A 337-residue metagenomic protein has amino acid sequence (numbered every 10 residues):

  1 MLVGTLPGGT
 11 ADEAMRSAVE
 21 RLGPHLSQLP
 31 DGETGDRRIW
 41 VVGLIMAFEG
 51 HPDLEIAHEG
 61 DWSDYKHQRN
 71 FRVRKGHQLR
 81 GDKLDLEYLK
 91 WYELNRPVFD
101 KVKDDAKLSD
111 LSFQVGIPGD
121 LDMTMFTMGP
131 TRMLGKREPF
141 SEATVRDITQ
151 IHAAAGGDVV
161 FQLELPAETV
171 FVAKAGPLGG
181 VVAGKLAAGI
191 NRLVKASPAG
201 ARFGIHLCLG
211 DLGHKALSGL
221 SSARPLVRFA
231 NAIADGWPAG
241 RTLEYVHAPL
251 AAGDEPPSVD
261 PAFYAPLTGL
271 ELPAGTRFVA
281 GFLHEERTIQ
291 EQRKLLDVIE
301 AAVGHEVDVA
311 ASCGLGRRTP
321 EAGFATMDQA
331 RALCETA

Functional and structural regions predicted by a protein language model:
M1-K66, E335-T336: N-terminal basic, low-complexity leaders that serve as flexible interaction/assembly modules and, when applicable, as
A11-D12, D85-V102, M133-D147, G179-L193 (+4 more regions): Well-ordered, non-membrane alpha-helical segments in soluble/globular domains
V19-E20, P97-S112, I151-D158, A188-G200 (+3 more regions): Acidic (Asp/Glu)-rich catalytic clusters
S63-A154, V160-K185: Active-site-proximal, glycine-rich beta->alpha crossover segments in alpha/beta enzymes that shape flexible
G119-M123, L165-T169, L209-G213, L250-D254 (+2 more regions): Active-site-proximal loop/turn and secondary-structure-junction residues that shape catalytic pockets, frequently
T144-V145, I205, V246, V309: Conserved, mostly hydrophobic/aromatic
A187-G275: Aromatic-lined glycan-binding groove of carbohydrate-active enzymes
D235-A337: Catalytic-face loop-and-helix region of soluble metabolic enzyme cores
